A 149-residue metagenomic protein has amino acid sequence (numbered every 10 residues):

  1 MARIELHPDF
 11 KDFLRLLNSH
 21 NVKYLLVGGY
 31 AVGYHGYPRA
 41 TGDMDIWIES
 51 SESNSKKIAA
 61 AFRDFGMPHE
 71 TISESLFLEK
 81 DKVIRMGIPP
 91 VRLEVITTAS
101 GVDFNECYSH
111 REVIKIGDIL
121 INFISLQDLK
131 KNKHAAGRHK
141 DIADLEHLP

Functional and structural regions predicted by a protein language model:
M1-P149: Compositionally biased terminal segments of proteins
